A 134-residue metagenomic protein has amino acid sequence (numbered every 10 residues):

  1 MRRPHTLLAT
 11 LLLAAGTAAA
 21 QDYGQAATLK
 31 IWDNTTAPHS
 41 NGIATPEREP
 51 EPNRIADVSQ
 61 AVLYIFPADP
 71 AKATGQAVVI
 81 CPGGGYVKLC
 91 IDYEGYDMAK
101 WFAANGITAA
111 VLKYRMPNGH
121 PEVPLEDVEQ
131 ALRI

Functional and structural regions predicted by a protein language model:
M1-L8: Bacterial N-terminal signal peptides that target proteins for export
L11-A20: Hydrophobic h-region of N-terminal signal peptides that target proteins for export in Gram-negative bacteria
Q21-K72: N-terminal cap/lid segment of alpha/beta-hydrolase-fold proteins
G42-I43, G75, L89-D92: Short, solvent-exposed loop/turn and secondary-structure capping segments
T74-G83: Short beta-strand element of the alpha/beta-hydrolase
A77, A103-A110: A fold-wide structural signal in alpha/beta-hydrolase
G83, I107, Y114-M116: Active-site loop/turn elements of alpha/beta-hydrolase fold enzymes, especially the short glycine-/histidine-rich
L89-D92, D97, L112-R133: Catalytic nucleophile-loop/oxyanion-hole region of alpha/beta-hydrolase and closely related hydrolase-like folds
